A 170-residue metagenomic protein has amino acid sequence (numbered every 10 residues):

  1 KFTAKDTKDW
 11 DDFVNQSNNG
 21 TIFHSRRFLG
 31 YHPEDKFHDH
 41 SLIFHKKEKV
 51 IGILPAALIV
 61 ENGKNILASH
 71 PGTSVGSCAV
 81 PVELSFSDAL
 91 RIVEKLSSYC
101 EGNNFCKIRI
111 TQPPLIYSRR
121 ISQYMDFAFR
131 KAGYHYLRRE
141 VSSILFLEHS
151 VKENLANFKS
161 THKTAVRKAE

Functional and structural regions predicted by a protein language model:
K1-R27, R167-E170: Short amphipathic alpha-helix that is part of the acyltransferase structural core
K1-T7, S122-E170: Acyltransferase donor/substrate-recognition loop-hinge adjacent to the catalytic core
D12-N15, L29-G102: Conserved donor-binding loop and adjoining core beta-sheet/short helix segment in diverse acyl/aminoacyl transferases
N19, F105, Y134-H135: Short aromatic/hydrophobic-glycine micro-motifs
A57, A79, T111, I144-F146: Residues in well-ordered beta-strands of folded domains
N103-L115: Conserved GNAT acetyl-CoA-binding A-motif
I116-S122: Acidic-and-aromatic substrate-binding clefts and catalytic sites of carbohydrate-active enzymes
